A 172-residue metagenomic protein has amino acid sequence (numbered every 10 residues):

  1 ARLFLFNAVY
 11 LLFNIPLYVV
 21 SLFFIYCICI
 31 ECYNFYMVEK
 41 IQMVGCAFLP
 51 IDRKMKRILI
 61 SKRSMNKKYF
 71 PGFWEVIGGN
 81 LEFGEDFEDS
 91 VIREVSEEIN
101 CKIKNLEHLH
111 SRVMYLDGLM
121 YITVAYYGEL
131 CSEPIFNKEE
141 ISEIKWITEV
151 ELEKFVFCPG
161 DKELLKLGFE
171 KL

Functional and structural regions predicted by a protein language model:
R2-E31: Hydrophobic alpha-helical signal peptides and transmembrane signal-/tail-anchor segments that drive secretory-pathway
M37-I58, S111: Conserved N-terminal beta-strand and adjoining loop/helix that marks the start of the Nudix/MutT-like hydrolase domain
V38-Q42, N66-Y69, S111-T123: Acidic pyrophosphate-coordinating catalytic loop
C46-F48, H108, Y126-G128: A structural signal for short, well-ordered beta-strand segments
R57, K104-L106: Short acidic capping loops at alpha-helix termini that bridge into adjacent secondary structure
R57-E97: Conserved Nudix-box catalytic region and its N-terminal flanking loop in Nudix hydrolases and closely related
L81-K104, R112-L164: Unchanged
E163-L172: Charged phosphate-binding loop/patch that engages nucleotide di/tri-phosphates or the phosphate backbone of nucleic
